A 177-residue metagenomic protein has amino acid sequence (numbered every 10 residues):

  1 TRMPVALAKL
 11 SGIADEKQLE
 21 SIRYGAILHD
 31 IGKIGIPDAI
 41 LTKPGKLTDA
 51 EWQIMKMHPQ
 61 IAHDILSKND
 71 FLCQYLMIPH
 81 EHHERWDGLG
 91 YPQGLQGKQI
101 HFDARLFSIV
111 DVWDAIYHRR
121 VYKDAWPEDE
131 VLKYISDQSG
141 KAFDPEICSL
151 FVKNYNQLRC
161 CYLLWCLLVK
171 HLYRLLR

Functional and structural regions predicted by a protein language model:
T1-R177: Histidine- and acidic-residue-rich, metal-dependent catalytic cores
